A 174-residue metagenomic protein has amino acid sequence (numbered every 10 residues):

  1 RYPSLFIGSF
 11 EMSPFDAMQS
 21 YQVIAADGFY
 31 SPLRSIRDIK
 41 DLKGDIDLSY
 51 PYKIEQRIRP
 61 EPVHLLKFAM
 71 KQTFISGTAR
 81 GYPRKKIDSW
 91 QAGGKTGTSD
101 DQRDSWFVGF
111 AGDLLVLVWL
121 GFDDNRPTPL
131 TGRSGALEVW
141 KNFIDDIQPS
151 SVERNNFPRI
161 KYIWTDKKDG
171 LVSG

Functional and structural regions predicted by a protein language model:
Y2-F6: Surface-exposed aromatic
E11-G174: A penicillin-recognizing enzyme superfamily signal
